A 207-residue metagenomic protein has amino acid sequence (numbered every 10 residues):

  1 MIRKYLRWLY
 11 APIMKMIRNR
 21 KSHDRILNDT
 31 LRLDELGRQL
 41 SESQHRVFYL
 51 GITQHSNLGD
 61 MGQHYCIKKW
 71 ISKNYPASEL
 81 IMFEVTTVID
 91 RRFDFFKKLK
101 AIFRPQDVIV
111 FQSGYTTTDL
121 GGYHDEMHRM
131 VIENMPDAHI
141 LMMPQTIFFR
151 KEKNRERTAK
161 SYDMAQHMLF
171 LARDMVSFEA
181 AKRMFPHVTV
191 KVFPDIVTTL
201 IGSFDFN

Functional and structural regions predicted by a protein language model:
I2-D163, F193, V197-N207: Aromatic- and Gly/Pro-rich donor/ligand-binding loops that form nucleotide- or phosphate-bearing donor binding pockets
N57, C66, V176-R183: Phosphate- and divalent-cation-binding pockets in alpha/beta enzyme and binding domains that engage nucleotide-derived
G59, H167-R173: A short beta-strand/loop micro-motif in the catalytic core of glycosyltransferases that engages the nucleotide-sugar
P105, D174-V176: Extended, charge-rich low-complexity interaction segments
F178-V197: Helix-loop-beta element that forms the nucleotide-linked donor phosphate-binding surface in glycosyltransferases
